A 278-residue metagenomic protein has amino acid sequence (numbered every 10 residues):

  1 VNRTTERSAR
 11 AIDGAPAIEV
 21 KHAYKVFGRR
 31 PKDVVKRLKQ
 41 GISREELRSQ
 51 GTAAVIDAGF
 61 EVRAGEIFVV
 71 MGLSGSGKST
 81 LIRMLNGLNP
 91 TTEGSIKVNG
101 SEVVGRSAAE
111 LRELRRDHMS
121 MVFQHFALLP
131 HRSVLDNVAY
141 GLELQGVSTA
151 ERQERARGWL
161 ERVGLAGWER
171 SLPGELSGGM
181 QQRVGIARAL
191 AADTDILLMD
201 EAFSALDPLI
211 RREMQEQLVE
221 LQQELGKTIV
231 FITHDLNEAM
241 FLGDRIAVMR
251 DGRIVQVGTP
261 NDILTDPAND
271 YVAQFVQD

Functional and structural regions predicted by a protein language model:
A23, K36-E46, S101-E102, A139 (+3 more regions): Conserved ABC ATPase "signature" region
E45-T52, V103-S120, L144, T149 (+2 more regions): ABC ATPase NBD coupling module
N86: Helix-to-loop junction immediately C-terminal to a conserved catalytic motif
G94-E102: Conserved ABC transporter NBD signature motif
R116, Y140, S171-G174, A192: Conserved signature/switch motifs of ABC ATPase nucleotide-binding domains
L172-L176, M180-Q182: Conserved ABC ATPase signature
V257-G258, D266: ABC ATPase "signature
